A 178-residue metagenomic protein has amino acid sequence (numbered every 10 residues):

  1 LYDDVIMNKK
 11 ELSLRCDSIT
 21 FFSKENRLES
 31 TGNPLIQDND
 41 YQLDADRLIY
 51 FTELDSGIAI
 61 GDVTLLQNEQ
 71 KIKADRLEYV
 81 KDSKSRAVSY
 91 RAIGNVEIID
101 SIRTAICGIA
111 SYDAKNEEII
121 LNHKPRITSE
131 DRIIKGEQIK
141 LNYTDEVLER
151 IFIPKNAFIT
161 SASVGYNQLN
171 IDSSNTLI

Functional and structural regions predicted by a protein language model:
L1-I178: Structural signature for solvent-exposed beta-strand/loop edge elements and short helix-capping sites, enriched
